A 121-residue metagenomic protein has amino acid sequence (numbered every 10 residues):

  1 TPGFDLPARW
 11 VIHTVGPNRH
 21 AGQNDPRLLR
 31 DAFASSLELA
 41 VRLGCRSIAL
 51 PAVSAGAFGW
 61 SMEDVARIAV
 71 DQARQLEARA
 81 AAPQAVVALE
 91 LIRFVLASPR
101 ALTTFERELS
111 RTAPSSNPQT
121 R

Functional and structural regions predicted by a protein language model:
T1-R121: Macrodomain-like recognition of ADP-ribose-binding/processing modules
